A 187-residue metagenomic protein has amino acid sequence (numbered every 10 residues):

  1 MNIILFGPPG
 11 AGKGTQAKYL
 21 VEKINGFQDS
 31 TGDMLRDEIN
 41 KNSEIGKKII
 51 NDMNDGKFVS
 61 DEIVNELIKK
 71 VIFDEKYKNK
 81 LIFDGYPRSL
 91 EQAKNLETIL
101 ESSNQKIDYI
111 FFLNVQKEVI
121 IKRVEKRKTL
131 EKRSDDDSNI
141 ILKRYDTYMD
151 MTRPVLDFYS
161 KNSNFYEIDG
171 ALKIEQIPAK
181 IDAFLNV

Functional and structural regions predicted by a protein language model:
M1-V187: Glycine-rich phosphate-binding loop of ATP-dependent small-molecule kinases
